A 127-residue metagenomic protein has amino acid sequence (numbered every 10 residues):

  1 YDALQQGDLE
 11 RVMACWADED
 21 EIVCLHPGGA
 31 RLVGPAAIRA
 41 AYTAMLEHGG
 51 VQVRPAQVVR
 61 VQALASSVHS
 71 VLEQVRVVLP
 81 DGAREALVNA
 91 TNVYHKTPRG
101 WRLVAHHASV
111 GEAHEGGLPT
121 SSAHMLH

Functional and structural regions predicted by a protein language model:
Y1-A17, I22-H127: A beta-strand edge to alpha-helix "cap/lid" segment located at domain peripheries
